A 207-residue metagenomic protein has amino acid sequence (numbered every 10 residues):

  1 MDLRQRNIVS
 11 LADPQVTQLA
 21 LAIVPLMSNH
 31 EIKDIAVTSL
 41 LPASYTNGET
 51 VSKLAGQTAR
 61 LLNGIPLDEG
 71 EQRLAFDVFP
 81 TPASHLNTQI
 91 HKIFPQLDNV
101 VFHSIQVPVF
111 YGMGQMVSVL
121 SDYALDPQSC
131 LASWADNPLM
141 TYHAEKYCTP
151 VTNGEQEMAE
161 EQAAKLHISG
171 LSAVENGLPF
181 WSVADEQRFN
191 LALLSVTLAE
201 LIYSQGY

Functional and structural regions predicted by a protein language model:
D2-L41, N47-G48, P179-Y207: Adenosine-phosphate binding glycine-rich loop
R4, T17-Q18, V24-A132: Active-site-lining helix/loop region of Rossmann-like oxidoreductase modules
N7-V9, E49-V51, N87-I93, P138-Y142 (+1 more regions): N-terminal start-of-chain detector that recognizes signal peptides and the immediate post-cleavage beginning
V9-A12, V16, P66-Q89, E157-V183: A broadly tuned preference for mixed-charge, low-complexity surface segments
V100-Y207: C-terminal active-site/capping subdomain that shapes the small-molecule cofactor and substrate pocket of enzyme
